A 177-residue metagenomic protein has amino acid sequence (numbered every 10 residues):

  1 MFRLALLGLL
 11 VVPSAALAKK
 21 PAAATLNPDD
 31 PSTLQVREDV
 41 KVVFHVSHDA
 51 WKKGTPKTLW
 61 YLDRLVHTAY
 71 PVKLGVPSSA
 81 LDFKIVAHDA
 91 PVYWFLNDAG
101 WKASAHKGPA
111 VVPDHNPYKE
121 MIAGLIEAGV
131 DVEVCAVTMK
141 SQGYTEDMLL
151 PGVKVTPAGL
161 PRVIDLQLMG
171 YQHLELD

Functional and structural regions predicted by a protein language model:
R3-P13: Bacterial N-terminal signal peptides
L17-D177: Secreted/extracellular ectodomain signature
